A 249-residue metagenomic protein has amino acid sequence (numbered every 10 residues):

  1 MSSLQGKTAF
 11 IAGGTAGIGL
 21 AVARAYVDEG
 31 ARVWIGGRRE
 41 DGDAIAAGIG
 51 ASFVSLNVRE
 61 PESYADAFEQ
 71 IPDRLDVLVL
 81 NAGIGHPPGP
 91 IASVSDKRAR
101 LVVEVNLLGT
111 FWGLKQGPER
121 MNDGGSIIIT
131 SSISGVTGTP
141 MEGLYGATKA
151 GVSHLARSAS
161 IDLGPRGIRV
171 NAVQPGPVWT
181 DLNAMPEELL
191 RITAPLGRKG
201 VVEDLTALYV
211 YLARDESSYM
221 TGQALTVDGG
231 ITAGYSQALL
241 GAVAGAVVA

Functional and structural regions predicted by a protein language model:
T8, T15-A16: Conserved glycine-rich cofactor-binding loop
P88, T221-A249: Short C-terminal tail/terminal secondary-structure segment of NAD(P)H-dependent dehydrogenase/reductase domains
G89-I91, R98-R100, L190: Substrate-binding pocket helix/loop in short-chain dehydrogenase/reductase
L114, T148, A156: Active-site helix of classical SDR
E119-R120, I161-P165, S218: Alpha-helical segment proximal to the catalytic Tyr-Lys
S132: Residue(s) in the substrate-gating loop at a strand-loop-helix junction that position the organic substrate next
A172, E188-G222, V227-G229: C-terminal helical subdomain
